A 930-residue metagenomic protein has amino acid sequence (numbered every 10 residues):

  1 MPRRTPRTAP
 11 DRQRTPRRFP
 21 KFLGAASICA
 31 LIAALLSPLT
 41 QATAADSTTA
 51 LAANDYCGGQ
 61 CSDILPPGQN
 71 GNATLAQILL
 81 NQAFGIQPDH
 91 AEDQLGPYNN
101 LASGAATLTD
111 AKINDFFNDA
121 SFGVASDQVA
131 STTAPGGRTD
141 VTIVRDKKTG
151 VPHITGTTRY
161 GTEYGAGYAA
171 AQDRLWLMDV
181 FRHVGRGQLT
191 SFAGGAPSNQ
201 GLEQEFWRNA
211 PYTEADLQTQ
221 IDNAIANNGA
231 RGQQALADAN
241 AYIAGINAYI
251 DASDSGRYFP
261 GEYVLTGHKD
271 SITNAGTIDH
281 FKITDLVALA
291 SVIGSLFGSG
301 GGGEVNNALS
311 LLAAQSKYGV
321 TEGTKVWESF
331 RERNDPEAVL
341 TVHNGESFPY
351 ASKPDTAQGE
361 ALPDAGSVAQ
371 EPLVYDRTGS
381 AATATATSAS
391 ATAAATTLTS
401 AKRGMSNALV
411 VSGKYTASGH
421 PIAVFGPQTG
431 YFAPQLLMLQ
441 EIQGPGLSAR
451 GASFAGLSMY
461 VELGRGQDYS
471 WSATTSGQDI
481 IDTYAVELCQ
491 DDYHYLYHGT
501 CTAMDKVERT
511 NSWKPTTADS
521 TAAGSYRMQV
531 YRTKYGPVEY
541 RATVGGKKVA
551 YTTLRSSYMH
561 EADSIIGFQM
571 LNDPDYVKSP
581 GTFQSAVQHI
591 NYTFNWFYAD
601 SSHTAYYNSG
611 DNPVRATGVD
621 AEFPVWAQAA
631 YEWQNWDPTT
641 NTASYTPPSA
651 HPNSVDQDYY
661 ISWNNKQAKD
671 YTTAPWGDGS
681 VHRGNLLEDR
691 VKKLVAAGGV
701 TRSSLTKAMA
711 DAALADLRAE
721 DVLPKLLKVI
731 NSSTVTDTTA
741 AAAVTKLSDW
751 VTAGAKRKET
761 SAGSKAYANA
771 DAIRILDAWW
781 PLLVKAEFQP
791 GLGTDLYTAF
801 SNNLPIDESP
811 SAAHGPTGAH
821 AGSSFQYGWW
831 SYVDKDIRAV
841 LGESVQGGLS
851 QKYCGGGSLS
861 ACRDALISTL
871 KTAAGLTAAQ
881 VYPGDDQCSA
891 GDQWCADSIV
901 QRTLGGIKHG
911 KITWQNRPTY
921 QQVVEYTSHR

Functional and structural regions predicted by a protein language model:
M1-A45: Secretory targeting and sorting signals
D46-I422, P427, G451-A452: Substrate-recognition/specificity elements adjacent to catalytic centers across diverse enzyme folds
D55, L65, T74, L79-A83 (+6 more regions): Terminal end segments
T162-A166, L217-A237, L554-S557, G567-P574 (+5 more regions): Second-shell loop/turn segments in exported
L217, A235-G245, A433, F583-A586 (+3 more regions): Stable alpha-helical elements in mature extracytoplasmic
G444-M459, L463-Y469, A473-A630, H651: Glycine- and hydrophobic-rich flexible loops that cap the catalytic core of alpha/beta enzyme folds
Y592-L694, L783-V784, G793-L796: Hydrophobic alpha-helical segments
Y767-S858: Charged, long alpha-helical assembly modules
